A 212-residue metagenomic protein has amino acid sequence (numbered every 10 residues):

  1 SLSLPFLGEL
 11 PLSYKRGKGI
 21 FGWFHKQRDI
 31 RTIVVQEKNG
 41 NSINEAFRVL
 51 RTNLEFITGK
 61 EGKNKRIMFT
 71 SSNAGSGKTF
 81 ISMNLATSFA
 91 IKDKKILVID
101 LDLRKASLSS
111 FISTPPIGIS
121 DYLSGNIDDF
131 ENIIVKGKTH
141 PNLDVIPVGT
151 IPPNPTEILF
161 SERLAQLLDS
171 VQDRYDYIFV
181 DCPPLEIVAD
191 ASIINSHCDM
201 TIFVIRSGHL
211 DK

Functional and structural regions predicted by a protein language model:
S1-K95, L101-S109, S113-S120, S124 (+2 more regions): Short boundary/hinge segments that flank catalytic cores
S1-S3, V135, V148, T156-K212: Conserved catalytic-core segment of NTP-binding enzymes
N39, P115, N126, V135-T139 (+1 more regions): Residue-level signature of the cytosolic catalytic core of signaling kinases
I43-A46, I133, L167: Hydrophobic side chains in well-ordered alpha-helices
R66-M68, L143-V145, Y177-F179: Residue-level preference for the first positions of well-ordered beta-strands
N84, D144, S192: Active-site phosphate/pyrophosphate-handling residues
K95, N142, M200: Residues at the starts of beta-strands that form the adenosine-phosphate
L123-I151: Nucleotide-state-sensitive switch-loop elements of NTP-binding domains
